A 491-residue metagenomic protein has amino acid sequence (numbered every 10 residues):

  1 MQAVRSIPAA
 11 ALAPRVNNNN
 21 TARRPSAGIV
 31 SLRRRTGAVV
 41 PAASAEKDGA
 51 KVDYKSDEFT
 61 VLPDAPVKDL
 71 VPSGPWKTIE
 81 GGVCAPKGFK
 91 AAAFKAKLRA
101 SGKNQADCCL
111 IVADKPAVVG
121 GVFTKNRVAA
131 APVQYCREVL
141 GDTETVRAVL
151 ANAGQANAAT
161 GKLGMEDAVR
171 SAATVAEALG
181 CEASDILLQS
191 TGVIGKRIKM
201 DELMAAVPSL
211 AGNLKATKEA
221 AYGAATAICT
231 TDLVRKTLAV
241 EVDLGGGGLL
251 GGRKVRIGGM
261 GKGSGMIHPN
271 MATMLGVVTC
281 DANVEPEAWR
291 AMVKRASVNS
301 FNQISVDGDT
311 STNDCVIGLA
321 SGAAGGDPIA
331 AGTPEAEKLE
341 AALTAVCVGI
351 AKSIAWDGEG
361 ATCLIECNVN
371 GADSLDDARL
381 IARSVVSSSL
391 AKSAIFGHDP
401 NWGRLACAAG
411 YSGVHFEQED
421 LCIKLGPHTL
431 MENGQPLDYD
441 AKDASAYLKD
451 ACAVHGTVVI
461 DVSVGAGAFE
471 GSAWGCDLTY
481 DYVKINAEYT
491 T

Functional and structural regions predicted by a protein language model:
M1-G28: N-terminal chloroplast transit peptides
V30-R33, L249-L250: Short, aromatic- and cysteine-enriched interfacial helices/patches that mediate contacts at lipid membranes
R34, P41-A45: Proteolytic processing junctions in secreted/extracellular precursors, especially proprotein convertase/trypsin-like
A45-D167, A173-T491: A structural signal for small-residue-enriched, beta-sheet-centric alpha/beta enzyme cores and oligomeric scaffold folds
